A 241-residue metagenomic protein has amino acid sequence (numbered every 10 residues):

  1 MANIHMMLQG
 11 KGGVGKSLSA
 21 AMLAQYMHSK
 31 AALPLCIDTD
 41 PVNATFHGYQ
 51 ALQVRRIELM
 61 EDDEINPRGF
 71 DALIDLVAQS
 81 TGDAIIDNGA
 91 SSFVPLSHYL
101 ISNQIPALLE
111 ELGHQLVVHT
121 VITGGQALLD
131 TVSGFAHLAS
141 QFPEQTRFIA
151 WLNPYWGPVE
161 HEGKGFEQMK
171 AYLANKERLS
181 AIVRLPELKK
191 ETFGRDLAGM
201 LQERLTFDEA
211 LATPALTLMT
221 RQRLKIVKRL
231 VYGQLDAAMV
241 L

Functional and structural regions predicted by a protein language model:
M1-N3, H114-Q115: A short, charged/proline- and glycine-enriched loop that marks the coil->beta-strand transition at the N-terminal
A2-M6, S19-A20, S29-F93, H98-Y99: Nucleotide-state-sensitive switch-loop elements of NTP-binding domains
M6-L8, I85, V118-I122: Short glycine-rich or small-residue beta-strand-to-loop segments that form or flank ligand, phosphate, metal/Fe-S
G12-G13: Walker A (P-loop) phosphate-binding loop of P-loop NTPases
K16: Conserved lysine of the Walker
V94-R195: Conserved catalytic-core segment of NTP-binding enzymes
R195-L241: NTP-binding/hydrolysis catalytic cores, primarily Walker-type P-loop NTPases
